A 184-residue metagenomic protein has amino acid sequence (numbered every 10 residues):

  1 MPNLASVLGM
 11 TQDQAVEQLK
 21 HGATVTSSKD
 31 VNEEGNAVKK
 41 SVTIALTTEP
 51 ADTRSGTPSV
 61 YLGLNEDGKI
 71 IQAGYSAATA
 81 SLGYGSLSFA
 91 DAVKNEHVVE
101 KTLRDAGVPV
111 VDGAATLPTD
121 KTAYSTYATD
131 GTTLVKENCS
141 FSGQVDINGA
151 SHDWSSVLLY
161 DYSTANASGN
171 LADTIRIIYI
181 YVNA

Functional and structural regions predicted by a protein language model:
M1-L19: N-terminal low-complexity, Pro/Thr/Ser-rich intrinsically disordered segments that act as propeptides or flexible
T11, V31-N36, T126, T133: Low-complexity, Ser/Thr/Pro-rich intrinsically disordered segments found in N-terminal tails, propeptides, targeting
G22-E33, P109-A115: Short, well-structured beta-strand/strand-turn elements
T26-T57, F141-A150: Exposed beta-strand-loop-beta-strand "reactive/processing" segments of non-cytosolic proteins
A37-T43, D67-I70, N138, A172-I177: A generic structural signal for beta-strand entry/edge sites
L46-P50, G74-S81, I178-A184: Secondary-structure transition/turn motif
G56-T132: Long, charged/polar, surface-exposed segments that mediate recognition or autoinhibition
T122-A184: Extracellularly exposed regions in secreted/surface proteins, prominently low-complexity, repeat-rich
